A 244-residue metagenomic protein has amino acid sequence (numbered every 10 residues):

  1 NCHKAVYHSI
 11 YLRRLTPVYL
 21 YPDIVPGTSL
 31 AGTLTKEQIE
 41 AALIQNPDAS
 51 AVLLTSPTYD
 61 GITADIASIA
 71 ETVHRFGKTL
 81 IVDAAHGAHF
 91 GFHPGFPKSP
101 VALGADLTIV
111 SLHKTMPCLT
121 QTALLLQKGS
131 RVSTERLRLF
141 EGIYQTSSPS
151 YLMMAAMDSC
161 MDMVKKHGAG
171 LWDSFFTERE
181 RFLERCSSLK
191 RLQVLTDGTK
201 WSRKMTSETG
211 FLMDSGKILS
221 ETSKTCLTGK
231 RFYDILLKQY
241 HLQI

Functional and structural regions predicted by a protein language model:
N1-T196, C226-L227: Conserved PLP-enzyme active-site core in the AAT-like
T177-I244: Conserved C-terminal alpha-helix-loop-beta "cap" of PLP-dependent enzymes that closes/shapes the active-site mouth
